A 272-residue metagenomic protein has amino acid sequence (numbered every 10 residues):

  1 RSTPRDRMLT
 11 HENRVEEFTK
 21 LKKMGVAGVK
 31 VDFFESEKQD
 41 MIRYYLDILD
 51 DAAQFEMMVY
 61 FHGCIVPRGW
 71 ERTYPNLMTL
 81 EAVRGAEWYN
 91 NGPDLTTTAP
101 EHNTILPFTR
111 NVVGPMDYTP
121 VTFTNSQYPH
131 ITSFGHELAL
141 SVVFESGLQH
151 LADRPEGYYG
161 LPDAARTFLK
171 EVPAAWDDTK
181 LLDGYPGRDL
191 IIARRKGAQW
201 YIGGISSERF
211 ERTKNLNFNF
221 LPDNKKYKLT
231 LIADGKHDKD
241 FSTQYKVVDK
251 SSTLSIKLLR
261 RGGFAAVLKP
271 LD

Functional and structural regions predicted by a protein language model:
R1-S133: Aromatic- and carboxylate-enriched substrate-binding clefts and catalytic-loop regions of carbohydrate-active enzymes
D32, V59, V143, I202 (+1 more regions): Conserved, mostly hydrophobic/aromatic
G135, A139-L181: Catalytic cores of secreted or luminal carbohydrate-active enzymes
T179-L182, I191-I192, T243-Q244, T253-I256: Beta-strand-rich interaction surfaces with strong enrichment in secreted/lumenal proteins
Y185-D223, F264-V267: Carbohydrate-binding surface patches
F220-K236: Solvent-exposed beta-hairpin/edge-strand motifs
L231-S251: Solvent-exposed beta-strand/loop surfaces of large extracellular or lumenal domains
K246-D272: C-terminal beta-strand-rich structural cap/linker in extracellular carbohydrate-active enzymes
